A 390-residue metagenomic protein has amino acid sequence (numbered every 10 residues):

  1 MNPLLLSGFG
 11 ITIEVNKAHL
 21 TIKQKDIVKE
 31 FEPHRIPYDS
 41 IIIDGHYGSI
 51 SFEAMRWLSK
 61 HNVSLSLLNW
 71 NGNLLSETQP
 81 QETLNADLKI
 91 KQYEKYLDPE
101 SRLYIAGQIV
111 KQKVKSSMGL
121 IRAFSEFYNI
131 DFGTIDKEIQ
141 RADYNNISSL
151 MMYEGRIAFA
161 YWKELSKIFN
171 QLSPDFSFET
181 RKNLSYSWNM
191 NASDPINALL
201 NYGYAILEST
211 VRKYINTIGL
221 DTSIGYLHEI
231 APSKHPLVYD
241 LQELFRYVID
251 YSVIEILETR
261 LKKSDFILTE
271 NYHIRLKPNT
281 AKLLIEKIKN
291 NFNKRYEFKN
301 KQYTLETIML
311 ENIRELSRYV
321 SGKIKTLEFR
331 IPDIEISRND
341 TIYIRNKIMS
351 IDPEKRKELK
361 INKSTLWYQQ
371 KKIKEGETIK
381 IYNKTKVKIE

Functional and structural regions predicted by a protein language model:
M1-A18, K23-K25, P33, K60 (+3 more regions): Active-site helix-to-loop segments that bind/position phosphate- or nucleotide-bearing substrates and donors across
R35-S49: Extracellular/luminal Protease-associated
I41-D44, V63-N69: Short hydrophobic alpha-helical runs that function as membrane-insertion/retention elements
I336-E354: Short, amphipathic alpha-helical "recognition" segments used to contact nucleic acids or chromatin
Q369-Q370: Residues in the recognition helix of alpha-helical DNA-binding motifs
K374-E390: Short Lys/Arg-enriched helix C-cap and helix-to-coil transition segments that create basic nucleic-acid-contact patches
